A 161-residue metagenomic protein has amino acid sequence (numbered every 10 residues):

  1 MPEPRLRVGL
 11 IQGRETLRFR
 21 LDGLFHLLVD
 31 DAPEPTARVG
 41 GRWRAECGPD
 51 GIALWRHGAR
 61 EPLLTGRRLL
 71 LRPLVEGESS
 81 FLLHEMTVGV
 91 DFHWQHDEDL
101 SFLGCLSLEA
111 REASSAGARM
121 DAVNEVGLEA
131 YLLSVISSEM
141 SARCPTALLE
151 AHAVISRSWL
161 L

Functional and structural regions predicted by a protein language model:
M1-L161: Conserved, single-site charged/polar hotspot
